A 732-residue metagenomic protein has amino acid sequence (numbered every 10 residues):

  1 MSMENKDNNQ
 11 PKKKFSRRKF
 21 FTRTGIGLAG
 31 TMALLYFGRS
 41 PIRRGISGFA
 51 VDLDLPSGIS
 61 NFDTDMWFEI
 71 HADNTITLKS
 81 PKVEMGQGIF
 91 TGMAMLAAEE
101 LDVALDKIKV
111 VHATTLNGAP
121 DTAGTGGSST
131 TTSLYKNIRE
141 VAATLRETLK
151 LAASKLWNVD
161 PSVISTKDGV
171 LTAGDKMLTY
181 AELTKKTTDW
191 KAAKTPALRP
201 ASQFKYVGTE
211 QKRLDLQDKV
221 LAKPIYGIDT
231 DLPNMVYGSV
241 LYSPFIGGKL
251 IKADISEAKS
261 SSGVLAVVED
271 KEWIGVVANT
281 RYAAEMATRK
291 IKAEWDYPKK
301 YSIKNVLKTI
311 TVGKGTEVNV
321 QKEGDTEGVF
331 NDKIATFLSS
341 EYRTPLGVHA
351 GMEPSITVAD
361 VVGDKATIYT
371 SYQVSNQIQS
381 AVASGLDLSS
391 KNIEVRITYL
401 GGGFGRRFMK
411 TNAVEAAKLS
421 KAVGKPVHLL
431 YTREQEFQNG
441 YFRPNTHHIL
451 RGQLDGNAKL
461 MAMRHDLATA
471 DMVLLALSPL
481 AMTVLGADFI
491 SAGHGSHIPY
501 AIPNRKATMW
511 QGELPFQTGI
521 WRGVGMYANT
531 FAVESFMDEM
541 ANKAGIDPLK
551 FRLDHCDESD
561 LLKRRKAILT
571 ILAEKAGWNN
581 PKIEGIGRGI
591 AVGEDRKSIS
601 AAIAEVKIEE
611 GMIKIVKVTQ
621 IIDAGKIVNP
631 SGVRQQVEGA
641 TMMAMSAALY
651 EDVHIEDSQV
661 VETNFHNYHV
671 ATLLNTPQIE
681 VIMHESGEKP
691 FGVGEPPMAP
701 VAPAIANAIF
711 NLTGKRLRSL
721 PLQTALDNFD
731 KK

Functional and structural regions predicted by a protein language model:
M1-F15: N-terminal secretory signal peptides
F15-F37, F551: N-terminal export leaders
G45-G92, L96, P224, D229 (+2 more regions): Conserved beta-alpha junction segments in alpha/beta enzyme cores
M66-H71, D218, P224, I356-V361 (+5 more regions): Short beta-strand elements
A98-D121, E147-T179, K259, G385-E394 (+4 more regions): C-terminal catalytic domains of large/alpha subunits in multi-subunit enzymes
N117-D121, S129-K136, K185-D229, V318-T357 (+3 more regions): Glycine-rich loop/linker segments at domain edges
Y135-K212, S261-I334, Y399, R433 (+5 more regions): Molybdopterin (Moco) oxidoreductase catalytic core of the xanthine/aldehyde oxidoreductase family
M235-P244: Short glycine-/aliphatic-rich beta-strand segments at the starts of folded cytosolic domains
